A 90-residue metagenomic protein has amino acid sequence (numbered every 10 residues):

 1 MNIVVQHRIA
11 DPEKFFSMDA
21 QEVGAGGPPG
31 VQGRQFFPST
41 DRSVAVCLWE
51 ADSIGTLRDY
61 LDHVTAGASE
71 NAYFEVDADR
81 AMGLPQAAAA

Functional and structural regions predicted by a protein language model:
M1-S69, Y73-A90: Short S/T/G/P-rich N-terminal loop/turn motif that feeds into the first structured element of a domain
